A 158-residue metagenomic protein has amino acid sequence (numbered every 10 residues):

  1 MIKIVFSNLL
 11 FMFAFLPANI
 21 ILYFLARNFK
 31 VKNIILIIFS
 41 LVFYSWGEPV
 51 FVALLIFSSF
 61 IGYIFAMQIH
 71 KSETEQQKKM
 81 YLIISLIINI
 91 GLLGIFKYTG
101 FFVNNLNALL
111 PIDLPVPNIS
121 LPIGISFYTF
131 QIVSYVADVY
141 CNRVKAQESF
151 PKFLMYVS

Functional and structural regions predicted by a protein language model:
M1-S158: Membrane-embedded transmembrane alpha-helical bundles that form the catalytic cores of multi-pass lipid-modifying
